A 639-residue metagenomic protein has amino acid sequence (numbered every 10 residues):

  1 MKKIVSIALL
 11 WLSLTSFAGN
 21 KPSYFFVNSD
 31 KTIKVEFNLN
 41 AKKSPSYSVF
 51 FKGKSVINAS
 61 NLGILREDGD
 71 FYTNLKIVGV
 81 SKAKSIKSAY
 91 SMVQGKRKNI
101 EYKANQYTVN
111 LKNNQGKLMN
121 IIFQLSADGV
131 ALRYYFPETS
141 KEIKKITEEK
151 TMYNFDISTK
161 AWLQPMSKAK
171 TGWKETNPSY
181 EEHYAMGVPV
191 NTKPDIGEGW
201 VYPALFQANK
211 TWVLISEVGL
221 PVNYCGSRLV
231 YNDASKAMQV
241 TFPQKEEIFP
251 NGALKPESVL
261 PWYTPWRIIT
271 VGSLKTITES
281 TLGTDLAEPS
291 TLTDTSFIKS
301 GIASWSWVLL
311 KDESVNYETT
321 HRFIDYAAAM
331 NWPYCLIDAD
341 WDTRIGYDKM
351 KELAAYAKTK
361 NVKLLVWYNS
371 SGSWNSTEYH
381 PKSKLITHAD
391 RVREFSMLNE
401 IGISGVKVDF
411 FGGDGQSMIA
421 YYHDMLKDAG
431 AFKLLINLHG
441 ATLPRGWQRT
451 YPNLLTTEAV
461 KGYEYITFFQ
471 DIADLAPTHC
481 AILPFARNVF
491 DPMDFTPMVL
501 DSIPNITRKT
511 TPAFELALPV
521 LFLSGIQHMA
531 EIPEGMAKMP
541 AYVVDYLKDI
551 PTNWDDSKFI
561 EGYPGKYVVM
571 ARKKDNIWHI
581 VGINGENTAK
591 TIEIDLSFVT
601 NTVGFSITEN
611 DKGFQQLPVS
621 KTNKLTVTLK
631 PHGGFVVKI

Functional and structural regions predicted by a protein language model:
M1-P22: Bacterial Sec-dependent N-terminal signal peptides
Y24-T281: N-terminal accessory beta-strand-rich subdomains and adjacent acidic, glycine-rich linkers that precede catalytic cores
V109, E531-H579, I583, K612-Q616: Glycan-recognition and catalytic regions of carbohydrate-active enzymes
Y134, A327, D409, I436 (+2 more regions): Conserved, mostly hydrophobic/aromatic
V259-M330, Y334: An acidic-aromatic substrate-binding cleft motif
D338-T511: Aromatic- and carboxylate-enriched substrate-binding clefts and catalytic-loop regions of carbohydrate-active enzymes
Y563-T600, H632-K638: Carbohydrate-binding surface patches
L617-I639: C-terminal beta-strand-rich structural cap/linker in extracellular carbohydrate-active enzymes
